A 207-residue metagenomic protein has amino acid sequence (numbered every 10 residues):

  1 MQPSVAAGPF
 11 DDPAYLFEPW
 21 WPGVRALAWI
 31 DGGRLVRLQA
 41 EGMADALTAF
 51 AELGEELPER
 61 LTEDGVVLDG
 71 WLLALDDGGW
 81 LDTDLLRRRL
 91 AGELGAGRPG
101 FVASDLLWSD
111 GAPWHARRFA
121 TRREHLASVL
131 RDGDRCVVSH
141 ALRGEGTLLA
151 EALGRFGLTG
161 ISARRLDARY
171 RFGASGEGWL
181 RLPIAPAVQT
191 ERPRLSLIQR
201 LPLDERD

Functional and structural regions predicted by a protein language model:
M1-D207: Catalytic cores of nucleic-acid ligases and guanylyltransferases
